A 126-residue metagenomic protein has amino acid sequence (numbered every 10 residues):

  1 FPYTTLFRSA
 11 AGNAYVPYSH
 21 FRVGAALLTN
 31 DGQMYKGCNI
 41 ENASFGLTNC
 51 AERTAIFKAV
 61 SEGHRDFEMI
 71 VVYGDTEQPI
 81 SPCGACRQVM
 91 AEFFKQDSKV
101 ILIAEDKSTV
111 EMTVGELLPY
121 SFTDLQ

Functional and structural regions predicted by a protein language model:
F1-L6: Short, small-residue-biased leader/transition segments that mark boundaries at the very start of proteins
F7, G24-A25, G37, A55 (+1 more regions): Small residues (Ala/Gly/Ser/Thr
R8-Y15, H64-Q126: C-terminal binding/interaction regions
H20-T29: Short beta-strand scaffold segments in enzyme catalytic cores
Y35-G37, E111: Amphipathic coiled-coil signal-relay and dimerization helices
C38-R53: Compact, glycine-rich, soluble single-domain proteins
C50-V71: Short, solvent-exposed cationic patches
